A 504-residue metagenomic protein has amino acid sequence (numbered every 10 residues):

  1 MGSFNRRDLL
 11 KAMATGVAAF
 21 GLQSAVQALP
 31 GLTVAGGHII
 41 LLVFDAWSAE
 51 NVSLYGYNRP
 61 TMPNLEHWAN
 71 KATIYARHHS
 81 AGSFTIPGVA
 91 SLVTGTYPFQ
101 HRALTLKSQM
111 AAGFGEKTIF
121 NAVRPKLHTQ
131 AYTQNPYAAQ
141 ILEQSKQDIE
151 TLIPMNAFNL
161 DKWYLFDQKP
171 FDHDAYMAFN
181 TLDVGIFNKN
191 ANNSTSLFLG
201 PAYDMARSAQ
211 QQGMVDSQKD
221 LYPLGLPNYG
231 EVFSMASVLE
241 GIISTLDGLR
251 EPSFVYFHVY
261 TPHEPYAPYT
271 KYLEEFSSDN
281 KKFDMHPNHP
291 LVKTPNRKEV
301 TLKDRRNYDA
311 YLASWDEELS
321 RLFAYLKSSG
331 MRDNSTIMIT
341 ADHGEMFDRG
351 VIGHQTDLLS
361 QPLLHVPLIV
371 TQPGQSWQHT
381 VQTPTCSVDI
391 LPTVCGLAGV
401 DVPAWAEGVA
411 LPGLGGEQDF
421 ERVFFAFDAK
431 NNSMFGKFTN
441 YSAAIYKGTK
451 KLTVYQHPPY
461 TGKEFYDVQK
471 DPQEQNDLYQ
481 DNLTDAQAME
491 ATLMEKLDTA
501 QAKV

Functional and structural regions predicted by a protein language model:
G2-V504: Catalytic domains that recognize anionic headgroups
